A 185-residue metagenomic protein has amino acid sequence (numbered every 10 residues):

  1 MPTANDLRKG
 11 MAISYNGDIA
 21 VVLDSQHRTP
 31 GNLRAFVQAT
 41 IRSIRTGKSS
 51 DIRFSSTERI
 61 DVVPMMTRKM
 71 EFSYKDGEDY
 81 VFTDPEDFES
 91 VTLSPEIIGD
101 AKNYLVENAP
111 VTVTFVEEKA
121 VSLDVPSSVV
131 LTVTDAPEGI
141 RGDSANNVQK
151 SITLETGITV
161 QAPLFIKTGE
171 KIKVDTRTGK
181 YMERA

Functional and structural regions predicted by a protein language model:
P2-E155, T159-A185: Acidic-enriched and Gly/Ser
